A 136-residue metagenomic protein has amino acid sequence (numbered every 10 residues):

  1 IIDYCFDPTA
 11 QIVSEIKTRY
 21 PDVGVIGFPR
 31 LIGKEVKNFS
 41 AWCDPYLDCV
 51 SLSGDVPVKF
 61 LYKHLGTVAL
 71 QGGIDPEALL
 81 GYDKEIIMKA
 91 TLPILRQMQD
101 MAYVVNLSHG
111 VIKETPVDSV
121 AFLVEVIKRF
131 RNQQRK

Functional and structural regions predicted by a protein language model:
I1-K136: Active-site loop segments of alpha/beta catalytic cores
